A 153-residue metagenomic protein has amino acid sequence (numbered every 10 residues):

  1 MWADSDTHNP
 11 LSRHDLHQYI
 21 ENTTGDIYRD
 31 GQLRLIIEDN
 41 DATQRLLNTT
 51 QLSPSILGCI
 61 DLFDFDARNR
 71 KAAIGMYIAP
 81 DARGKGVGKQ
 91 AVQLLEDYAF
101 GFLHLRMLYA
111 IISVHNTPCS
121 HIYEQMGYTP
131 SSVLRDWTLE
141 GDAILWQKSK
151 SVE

Functional and structural regions predicted by a protein language model:
M1-N22: Conserved GNAT-fold acetyl-CoA-binding loop/helix
H8, G25-I27, D64, D136-W137: Short secondary-structure boundary/capping segments
L11-S12, I27-Y28, S132: Alpha-helix capping and helix-coil boundary motifs
D15, I20, I37, T50-Q51 (+1 more regions): Generic low-complexity, intrinsically disordered sequence content enriched in small uncharged/hydrophobic residues
E21-R45: A short helix-loop-beta-strand connector motif used in the catalytic cores of GNAT acetyltransferases and, in some
T43, T49-E153: Acyl-donor (CoA/ACP) binding surface of acyl/acetyltransferases
